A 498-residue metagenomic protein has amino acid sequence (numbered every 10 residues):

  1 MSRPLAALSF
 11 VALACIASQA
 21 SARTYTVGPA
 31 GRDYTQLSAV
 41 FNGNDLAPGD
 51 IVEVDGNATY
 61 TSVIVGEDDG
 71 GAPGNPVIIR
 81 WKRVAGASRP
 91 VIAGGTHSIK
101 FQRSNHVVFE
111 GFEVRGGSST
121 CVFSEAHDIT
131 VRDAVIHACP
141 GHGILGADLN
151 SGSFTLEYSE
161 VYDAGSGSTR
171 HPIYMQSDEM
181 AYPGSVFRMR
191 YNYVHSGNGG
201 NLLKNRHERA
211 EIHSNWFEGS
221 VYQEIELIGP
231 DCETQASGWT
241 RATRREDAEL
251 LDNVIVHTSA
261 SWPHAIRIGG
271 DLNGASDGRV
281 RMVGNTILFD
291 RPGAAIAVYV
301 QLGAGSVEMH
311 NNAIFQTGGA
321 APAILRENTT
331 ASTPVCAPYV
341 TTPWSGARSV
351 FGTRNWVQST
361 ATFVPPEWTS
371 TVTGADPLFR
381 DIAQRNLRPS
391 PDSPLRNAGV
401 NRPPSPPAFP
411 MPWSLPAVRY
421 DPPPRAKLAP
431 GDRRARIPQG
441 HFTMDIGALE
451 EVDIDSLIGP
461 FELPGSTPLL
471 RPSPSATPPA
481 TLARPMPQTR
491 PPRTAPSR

Functional and structural regions predicted by a protein language model:
M1-P4: Positively charged n-region of N-terminal signal peptides that target proteins for export
A7-I16: Bacterial N-terminal signal peptides
Q19-F41, G56-A58, L378-A383: Right-handed parallel beta-helix/beta-solenoid
P29-D33, I51-T120, Y158, G165 (+1 more regions): Right-handed parallel beta-helix/beta-spiral solenoid domain characteristic of secreted/periplasmic
A30-G31, G56-Y60, R83-A87, G319 (+4 more regions): Acidic glycine-/aspartate-rich tracts in secreted/extracellular proteins
S104-H106, G111, C121-A138, D148 (+6 more regions): Extracellular beta-rich repeat passengers
T369-G459: C-terminal accessory segments
L457-R498: C-terminal cell-surface addressing/anchoring modules of secreted/extracellular proteins
